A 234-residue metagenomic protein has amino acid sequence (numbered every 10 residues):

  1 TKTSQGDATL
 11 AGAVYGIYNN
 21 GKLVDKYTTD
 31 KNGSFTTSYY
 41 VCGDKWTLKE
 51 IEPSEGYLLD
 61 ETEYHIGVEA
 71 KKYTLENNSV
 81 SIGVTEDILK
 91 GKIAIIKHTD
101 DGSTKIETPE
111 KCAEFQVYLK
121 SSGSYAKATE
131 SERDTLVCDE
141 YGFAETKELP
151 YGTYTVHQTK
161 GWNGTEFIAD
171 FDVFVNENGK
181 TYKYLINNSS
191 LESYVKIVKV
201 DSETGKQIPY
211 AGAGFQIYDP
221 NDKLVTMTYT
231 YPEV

Functional and structural regions predicted by a protein language model:
T1-V234: Solvent-exposed loop/turn and edge beta-strand elements of beta-rich ligand-binding domains
